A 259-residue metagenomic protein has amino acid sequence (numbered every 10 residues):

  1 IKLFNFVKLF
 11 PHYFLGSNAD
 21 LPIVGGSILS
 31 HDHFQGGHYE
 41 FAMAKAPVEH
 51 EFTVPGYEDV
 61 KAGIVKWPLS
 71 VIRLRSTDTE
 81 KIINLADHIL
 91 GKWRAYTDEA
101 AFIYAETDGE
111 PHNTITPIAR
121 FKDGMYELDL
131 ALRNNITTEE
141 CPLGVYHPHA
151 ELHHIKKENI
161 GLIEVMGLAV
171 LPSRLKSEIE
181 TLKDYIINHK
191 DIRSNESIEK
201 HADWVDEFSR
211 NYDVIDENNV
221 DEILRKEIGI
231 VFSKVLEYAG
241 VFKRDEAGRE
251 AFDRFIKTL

Functional and structural regions predicted by a protein language model:
I1-L15: Helical scaffold of the NTase/Pol beta-like nucleotidyltransferase catalytic core
F14-G26, I103-P117: A short glycine-rich, hydrophobically flanked beta-strand micro-motif that places a catalytic Asp/Glu for divalent metal
N18-P22, G37-F41, T77, N135: An acidic- and aromatic-residue-enriched active-site/binding cleft used to recognize and process polar
G25-F41, D129: Histidine-centered divalent-metal-coordination microenvironment in nucleic-acid enzymes
G37-E58: Helical (often loop-to-helix) elements that flank the catalytic cores of nucleotide-handling enzymes
Y57-A100: A conserved active-site cap/scaffold subdomain adjacent to cofactor or substrate pockets
A86-A101, A105-P111, A119-K122, E127: Hard-cation-handling environments
D123-L259: Sequence termini and other peripheral, non-core segments
